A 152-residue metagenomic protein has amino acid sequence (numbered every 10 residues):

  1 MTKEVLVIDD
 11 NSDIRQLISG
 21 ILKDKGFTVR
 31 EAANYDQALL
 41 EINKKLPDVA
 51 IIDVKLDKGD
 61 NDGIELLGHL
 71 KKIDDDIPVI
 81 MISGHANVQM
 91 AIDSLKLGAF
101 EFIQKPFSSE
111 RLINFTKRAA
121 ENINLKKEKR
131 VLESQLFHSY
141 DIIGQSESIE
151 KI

Functional and structural regions predicted by a protein language model:
S12-R30, K44: Two-component/phosphorelay signaling modules centered on CheY-like receiver
L40, D60-D76, D93: Short amphipathic alpha-helix used as the core "switch/output" element in two-component signaling
K45-I51, L56: Active-site beta3 strand of CheY-like receiver
N87, I103, F107-T116: C-terminal output helix
L97, K105, Q145: A Lys-centered signature of the CheY-like receiver
E133-I152: AAA+ ATPase active-site-proximal loops
